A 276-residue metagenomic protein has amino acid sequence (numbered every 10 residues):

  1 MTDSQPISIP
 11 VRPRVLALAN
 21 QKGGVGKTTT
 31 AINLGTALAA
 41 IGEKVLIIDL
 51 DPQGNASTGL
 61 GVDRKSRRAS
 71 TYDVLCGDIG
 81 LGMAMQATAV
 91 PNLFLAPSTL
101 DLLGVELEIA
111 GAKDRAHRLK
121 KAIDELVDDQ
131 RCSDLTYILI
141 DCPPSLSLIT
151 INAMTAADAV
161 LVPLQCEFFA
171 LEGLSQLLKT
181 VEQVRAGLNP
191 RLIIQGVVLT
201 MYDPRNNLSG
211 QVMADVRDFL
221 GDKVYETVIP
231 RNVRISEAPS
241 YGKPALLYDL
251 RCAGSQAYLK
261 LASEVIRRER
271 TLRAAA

Functional and structural regions predicted by a protein language model:
M1-A276: P-loop NTP-binding core
